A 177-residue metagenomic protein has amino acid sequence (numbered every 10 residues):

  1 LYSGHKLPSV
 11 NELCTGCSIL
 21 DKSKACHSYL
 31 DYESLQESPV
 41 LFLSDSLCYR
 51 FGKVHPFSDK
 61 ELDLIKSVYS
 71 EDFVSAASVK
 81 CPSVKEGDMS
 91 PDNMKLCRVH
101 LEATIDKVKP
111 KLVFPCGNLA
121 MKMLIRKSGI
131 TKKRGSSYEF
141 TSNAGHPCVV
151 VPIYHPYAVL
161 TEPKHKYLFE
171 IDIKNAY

Functional and structural regions predicted by a protein language model:
L1-Y177: A polyanion-binding, active-site-adjacent surface
